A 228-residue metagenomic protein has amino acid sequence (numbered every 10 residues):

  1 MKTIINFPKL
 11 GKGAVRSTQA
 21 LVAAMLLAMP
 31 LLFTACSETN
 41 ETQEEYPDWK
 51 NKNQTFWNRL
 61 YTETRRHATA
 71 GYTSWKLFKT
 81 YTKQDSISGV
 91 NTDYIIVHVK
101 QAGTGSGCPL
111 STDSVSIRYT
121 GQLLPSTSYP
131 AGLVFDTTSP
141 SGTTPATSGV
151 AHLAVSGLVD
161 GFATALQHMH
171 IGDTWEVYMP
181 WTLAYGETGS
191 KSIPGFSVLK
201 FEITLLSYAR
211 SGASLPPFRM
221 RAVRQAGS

Functional and structural regions predicted by a protein language model:
M1-C36: Sec-dependent bacterial lipoprotein signal peptides
K2-F7, C36-S228: Cross-family detector of peptidyl-prolyl cis-trans isomerase
